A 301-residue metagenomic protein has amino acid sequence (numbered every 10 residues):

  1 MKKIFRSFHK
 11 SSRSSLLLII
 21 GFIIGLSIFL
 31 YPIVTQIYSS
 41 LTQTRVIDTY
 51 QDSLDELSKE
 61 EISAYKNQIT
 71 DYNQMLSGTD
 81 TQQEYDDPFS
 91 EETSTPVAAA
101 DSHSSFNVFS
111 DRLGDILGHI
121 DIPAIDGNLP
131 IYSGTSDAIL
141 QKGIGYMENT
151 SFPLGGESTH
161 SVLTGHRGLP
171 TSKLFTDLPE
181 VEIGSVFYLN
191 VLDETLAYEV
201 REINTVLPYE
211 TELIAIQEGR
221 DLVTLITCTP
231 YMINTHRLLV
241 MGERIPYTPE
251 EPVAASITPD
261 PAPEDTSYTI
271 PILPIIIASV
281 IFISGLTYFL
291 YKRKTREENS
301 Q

Functional and structural regions predicted by a protein language model:
I4, F8-D265: Solvent-exposed, non-transmembrane regions of membrane-associated and secreted proteins
F5, P252-V253, Y268-T269, L290-T295: Surface-exposed, charge/polar-rich loops and edge strands
S15-I23, P271-F282: Hydrophobic H-region at the start of alpha-helical membrane spans
I257-S279: Juxtamembrane/start-of-transmembrane alpha-helix segments at the extracytoplasmic/lumenal side of membrane anchors
S279-R293: Alpha-helical transmembrane segments
T295-Q301: Cytoplasmic C-terminal tails of single-pass
